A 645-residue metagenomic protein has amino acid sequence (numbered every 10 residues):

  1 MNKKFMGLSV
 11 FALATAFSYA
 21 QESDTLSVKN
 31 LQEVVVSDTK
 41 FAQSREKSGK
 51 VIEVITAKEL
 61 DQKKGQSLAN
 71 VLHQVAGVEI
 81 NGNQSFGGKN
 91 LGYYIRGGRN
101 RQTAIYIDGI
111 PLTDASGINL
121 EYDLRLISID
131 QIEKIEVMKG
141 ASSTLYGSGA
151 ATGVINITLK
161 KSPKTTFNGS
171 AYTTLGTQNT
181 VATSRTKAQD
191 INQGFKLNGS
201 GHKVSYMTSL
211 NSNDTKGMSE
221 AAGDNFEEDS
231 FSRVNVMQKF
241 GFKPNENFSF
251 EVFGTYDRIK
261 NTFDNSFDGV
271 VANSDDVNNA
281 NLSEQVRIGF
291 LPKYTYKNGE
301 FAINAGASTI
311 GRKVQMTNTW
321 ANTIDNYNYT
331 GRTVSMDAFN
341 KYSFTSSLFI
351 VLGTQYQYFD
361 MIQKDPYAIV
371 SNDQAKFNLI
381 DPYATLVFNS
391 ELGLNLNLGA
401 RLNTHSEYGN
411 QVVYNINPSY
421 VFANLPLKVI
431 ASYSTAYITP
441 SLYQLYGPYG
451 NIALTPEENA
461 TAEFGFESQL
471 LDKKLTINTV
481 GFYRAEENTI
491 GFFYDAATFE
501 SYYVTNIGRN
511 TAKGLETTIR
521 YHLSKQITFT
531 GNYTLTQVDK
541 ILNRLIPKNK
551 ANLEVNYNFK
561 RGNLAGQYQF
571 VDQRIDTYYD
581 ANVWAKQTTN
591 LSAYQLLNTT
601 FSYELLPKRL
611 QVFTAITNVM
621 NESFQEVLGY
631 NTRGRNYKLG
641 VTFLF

Functional and structural regions predicted by a protein language model:
E22, T215-M237, G241-F301, A305-T333: Flexible loop and strand-edge segments within Gram-negative outer membrane beta-barrel domains
E33, L68-V71, L91-Y94, Y106 (+5 more regions): N-terminal periplasmic accessory domains that precede and gate Gram-negative outer-membrane beta-barrel machines
E33-K63, G92: N-terminal periplasmic "start-of-domain" segments of outer-membrane beta-barrel proteins
A69, H73-P111: Extracytoplasmic beta-strand/coil segments of soluble accessory domains associated with Gram-negative outer-membrane
P111-K139: Short acidic/polar hinge/loop motifs at secondary-structure boundaries that mediate gating or recognition
Y172, N389-L396, Y483-A485, T505-Y579 (+4 more regions): Gram-negative outer-membrane beta-barrel transporters
K203-M207, N247-F250, N298-A302, S347-I350 (+6 more regions): Repeated loop/turn-to-beta-strand initiation elements of outer-membrane beta-barrel proteins
N273-L291, N417, L427-K428, S432-E487 (+3 more regions): Outer-membrane beta-barrel signature, preferentially recognizing the C-terminal barrel domain of Gram-negative
